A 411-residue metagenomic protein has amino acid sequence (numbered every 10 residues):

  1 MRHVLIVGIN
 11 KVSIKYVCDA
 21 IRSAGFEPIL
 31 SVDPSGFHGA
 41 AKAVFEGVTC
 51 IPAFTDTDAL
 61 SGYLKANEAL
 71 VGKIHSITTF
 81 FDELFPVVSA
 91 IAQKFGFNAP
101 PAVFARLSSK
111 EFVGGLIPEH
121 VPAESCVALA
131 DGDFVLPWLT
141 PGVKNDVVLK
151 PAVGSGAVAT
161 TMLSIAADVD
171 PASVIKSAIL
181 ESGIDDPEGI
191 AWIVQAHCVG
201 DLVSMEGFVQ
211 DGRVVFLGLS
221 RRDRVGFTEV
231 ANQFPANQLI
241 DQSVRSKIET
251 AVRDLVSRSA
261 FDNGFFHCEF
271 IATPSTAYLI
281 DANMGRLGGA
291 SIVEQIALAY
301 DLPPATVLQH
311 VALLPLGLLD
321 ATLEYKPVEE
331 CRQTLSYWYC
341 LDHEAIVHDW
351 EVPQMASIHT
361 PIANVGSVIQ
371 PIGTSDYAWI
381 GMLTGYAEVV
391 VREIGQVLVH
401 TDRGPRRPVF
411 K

Functional and structural regions predicted by a protein language model:
M1-V103, Y386-V389, E393-F410: ATP-binding N-terminal substructure of ATP-dependent carboxylate-amine bond-forming enzymes
Q93-S164, L180-E181: A conserved helix-loop-beta module that forms one wall/lid of the active-site cleft in ATP-utilizing catalytic domains
A123, D146-L149, L163-V199, T228-F234 (+2 more regions): Conserved ATP-binding module of the ATP-grasp superfamily
P137-W138, Q309-K411: Peripheral (often C-terminal) accessory segments that flank ATP-dependent C-N-forming ligase machineries
V174-V225, H267, I271-Y278: Phosphate-binding site of ATP-dependent enzymes
R224-Q233, G289-A297: A short, polar/charged loop-to-alpha-helix boundary motif
N237-R245: A short, structured beta-strand-centered segment in the mid-to-C-terminal lobe of catalytic cores from group-transfer
K247-C268, N283-H343: Active-site "cap" helix and flanking loop/linker of ATP-utilizing ligase/carboxylase catalytic domains
